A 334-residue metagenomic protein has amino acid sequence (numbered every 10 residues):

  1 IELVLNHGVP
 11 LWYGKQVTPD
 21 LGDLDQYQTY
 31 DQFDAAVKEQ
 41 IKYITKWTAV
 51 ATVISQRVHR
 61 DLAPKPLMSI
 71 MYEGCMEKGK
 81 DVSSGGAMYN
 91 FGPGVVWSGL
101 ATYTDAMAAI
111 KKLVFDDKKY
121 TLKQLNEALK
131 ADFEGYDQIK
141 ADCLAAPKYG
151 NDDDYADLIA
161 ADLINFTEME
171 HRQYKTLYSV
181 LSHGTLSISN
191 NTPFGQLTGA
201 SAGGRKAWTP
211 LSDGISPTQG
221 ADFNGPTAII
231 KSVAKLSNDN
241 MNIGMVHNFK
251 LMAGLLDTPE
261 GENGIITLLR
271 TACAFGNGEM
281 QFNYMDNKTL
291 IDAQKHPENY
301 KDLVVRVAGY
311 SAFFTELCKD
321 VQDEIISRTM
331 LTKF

Functional and structural regions predicted by a protein language model:
I1-I139, S212-M330: Structured mid-domain segments that build the active-site/substrate or prosthetic-cofactor binding neighborhood
A49-H59, M76, K80-G86, K118-S212: Internal maturation/activation junctions in enzymes
K333-F334: Basic/polar N-terminal segments that are highly enriched at the extreme N-terminus, encompassing both cleavable
